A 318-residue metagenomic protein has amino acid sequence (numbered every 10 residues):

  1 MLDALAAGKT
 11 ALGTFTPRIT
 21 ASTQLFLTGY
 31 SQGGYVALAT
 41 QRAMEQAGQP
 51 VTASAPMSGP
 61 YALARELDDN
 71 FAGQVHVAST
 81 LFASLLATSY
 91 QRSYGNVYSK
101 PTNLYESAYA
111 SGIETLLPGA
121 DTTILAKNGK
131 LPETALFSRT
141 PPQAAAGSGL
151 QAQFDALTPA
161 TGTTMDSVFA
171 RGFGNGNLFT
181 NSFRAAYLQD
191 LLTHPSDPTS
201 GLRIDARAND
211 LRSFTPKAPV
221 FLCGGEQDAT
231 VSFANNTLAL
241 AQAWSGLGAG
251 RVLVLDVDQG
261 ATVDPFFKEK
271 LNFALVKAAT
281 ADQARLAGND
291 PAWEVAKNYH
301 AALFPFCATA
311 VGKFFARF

Functional and structural regions predicted by a protein language model:
M1-F15: Alpha/beta-hydrolase active-site loop
G29-G33, A37: Gly/Ala-rich beta-loop-alpha elbow adjacent to hydrolase catalytic centers
G48-Y61: A conserved short beta-strand
P60-S213, A234: Accessory cap/linker subdomain of secreted extracellular hydrolases
D68, R203-I204, L247-F318: C-terminal catalytic histidine-bearing segment of alpha/beta-hydrolase fold enzymes
A206, P216, F221-D228: Short beta-strand/loop motif that positions the catalytic acidic residue of the alpha/beta-hydrolase fold
T215, A229-L238: Conserved alpha/beta-hydrolase "acid-adjacent" motif
